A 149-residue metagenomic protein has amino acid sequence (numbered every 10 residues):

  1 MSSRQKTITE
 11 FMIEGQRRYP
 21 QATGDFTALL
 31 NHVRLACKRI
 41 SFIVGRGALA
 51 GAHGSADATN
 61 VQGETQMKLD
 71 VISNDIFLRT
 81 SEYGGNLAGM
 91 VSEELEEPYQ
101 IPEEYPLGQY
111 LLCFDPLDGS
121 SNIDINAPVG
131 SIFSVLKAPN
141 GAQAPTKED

Functional and structural regions predicted by a protein language model:
M1-L117, A138, A142-P145: N-terminal subdomain of lithium-sensitive/metallo-dependent phosphomonoesterases centered on the IMPase/IPPase/PAP
Q66, S120, G130-F133: Generic secondary-structure boundary/loop-capping signal
D115-A127: Gly/Thr-rich phosphate-binding beta-strand-loop-beta motif of the actin/hexokinase/Hsp70
I125-G141: Basic, amphipathic juxtamembrane/active-site segments that coordinate anionic phosphate or diphosphate groups
K147-D149: Phosphate-binding glycine-rich/basic clefts of nucleotide- and phosphate-handling proteins, predominantly
